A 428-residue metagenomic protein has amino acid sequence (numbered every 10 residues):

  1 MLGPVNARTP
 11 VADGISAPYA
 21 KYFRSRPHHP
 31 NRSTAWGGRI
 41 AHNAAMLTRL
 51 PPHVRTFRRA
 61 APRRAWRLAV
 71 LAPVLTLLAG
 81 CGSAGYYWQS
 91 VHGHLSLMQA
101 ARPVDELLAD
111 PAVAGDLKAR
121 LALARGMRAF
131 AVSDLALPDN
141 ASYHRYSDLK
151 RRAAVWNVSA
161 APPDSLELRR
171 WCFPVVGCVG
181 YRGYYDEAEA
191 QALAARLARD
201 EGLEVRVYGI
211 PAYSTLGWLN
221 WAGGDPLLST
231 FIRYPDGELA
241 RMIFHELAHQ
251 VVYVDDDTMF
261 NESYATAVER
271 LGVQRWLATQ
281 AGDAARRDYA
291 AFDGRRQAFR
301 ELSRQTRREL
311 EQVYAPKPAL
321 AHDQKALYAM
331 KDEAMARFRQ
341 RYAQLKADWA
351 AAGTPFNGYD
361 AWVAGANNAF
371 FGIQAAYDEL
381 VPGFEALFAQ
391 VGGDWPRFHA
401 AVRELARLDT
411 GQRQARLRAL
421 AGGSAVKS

Functional and structural regions predicted by a protein language model:
A7, G14-A20, H29-P30, N43-A44 (+1 more regions): Short hydrophobic alpha-helical segments enriched in small aliphatic residues
L47-V70: Bacterial N-terminal signal peptides that target proteins for export
L77-G80: C-terminal motif of bacterial Sec signal peptides marking the signal peptidase cleavage site
G82-G85: Bacterial signal peptide processing site
Y87-G115: Post-signal peptide N-terminal segment of mature Sec-exported envelope proteins
L97, D110, L117-A124, G183-E187 (+7 more regions): Solvent-exposed, acidic/flexible segments
G126-R296, E311: Acidic/His-rich structured neighborhood in mature extracellular/periplasmic domains
E301-S428: Pan-zinc metallopeptidase signature
